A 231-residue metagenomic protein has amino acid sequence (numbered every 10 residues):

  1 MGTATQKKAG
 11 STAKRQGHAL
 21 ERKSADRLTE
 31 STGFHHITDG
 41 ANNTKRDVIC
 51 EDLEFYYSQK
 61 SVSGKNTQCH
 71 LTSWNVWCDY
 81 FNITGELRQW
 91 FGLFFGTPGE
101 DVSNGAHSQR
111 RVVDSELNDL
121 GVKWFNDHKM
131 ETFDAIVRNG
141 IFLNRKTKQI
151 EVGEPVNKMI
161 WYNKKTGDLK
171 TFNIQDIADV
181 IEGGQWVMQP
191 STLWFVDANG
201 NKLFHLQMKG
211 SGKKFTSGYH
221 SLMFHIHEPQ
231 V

Functional and structural regions predicted by a protein language model:
M1-K45, C50-V231: Nucleic-acid endonuclease domains
